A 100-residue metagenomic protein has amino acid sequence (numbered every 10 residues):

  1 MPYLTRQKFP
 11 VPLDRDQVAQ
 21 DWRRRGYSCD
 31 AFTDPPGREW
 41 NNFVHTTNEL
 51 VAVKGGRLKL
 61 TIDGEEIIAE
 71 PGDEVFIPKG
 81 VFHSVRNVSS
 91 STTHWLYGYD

Functional and structural regions predicted by a protein language model:
M1-T33, N41: A short, N-terminal "cap"/entry segment at the start of jelly-roll beta-barrel domains of the cupin/DSBH fold
A19-D21, E39-H45, R86-V88: Short histidine-centered beta-strand/loop micro-motifs that create catalytic or ligand/metal-coordination sites
R25, T61-E65: Short strand-coil-strand connectors
P36, T46, E65, V81-F82 (+1 more regions): A generic "binding-loop/recognition-motif" signal
V44-L60: Short, conserved beta-strand element in jelly-roll/cupin
G64-K79: Short acidic-glycine-tyrosine-enriched beta hairpin
K79-D100: Ligand-binding loop in jelly-roll beta-barrel domains
